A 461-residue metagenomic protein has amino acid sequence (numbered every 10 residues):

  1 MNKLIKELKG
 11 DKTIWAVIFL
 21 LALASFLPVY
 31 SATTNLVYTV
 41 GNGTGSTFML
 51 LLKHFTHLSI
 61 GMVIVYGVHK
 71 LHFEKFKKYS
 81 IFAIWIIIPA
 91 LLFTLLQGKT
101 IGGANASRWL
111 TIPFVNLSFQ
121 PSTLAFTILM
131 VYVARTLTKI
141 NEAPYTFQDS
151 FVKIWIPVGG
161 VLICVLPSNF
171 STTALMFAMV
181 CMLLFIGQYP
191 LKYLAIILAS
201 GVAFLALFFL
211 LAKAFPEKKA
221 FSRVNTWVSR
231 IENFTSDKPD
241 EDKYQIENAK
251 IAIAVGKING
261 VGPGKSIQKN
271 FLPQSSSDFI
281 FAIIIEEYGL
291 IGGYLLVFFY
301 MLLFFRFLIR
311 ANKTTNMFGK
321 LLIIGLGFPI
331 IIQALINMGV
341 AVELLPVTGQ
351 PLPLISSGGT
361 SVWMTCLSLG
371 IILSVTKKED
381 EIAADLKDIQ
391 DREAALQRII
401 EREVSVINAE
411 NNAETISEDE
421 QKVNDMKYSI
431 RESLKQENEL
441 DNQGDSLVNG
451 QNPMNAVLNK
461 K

Functional and structural regions predicted by a protein language model:
N2-A16, L21, P28, N35-P167 (+5 more regions): Membrane-helix boundary/helix-loop-helix interface segments in multi-pass membrane proteins
F55-I64, F126, E287-F304: Hydrophobic alpha-helical transmembrane segments
I81-I87, S150-C164, F170-E217: Hydrophobic alpha-helical segments of polytopic membrane proteins
G103, S107-W109, L198-Y294, M317-F318: Hydrophobic, glycine- and aromatic-enriched re-entrant/interface helices and adjoining loop segments
D149, K153, I197, L321 (+1 more regions): Alpha-helical transmembrane segments of multi-pass membrane proteins, especially transporters and channels
M179-Y193, I267-G292, P351-W363: Interfacial segments of multi-pass membrane proteins
I309-G349, I355: Loop-to-helix entry and N-terminal half of a specific, functionally important transmembrane alpha helix in multi-pass
I382-E414, E420, N424-K427: Short, highly charged, low-complexity non-transmembrane loops/tails of multi-pass membrane proteins
